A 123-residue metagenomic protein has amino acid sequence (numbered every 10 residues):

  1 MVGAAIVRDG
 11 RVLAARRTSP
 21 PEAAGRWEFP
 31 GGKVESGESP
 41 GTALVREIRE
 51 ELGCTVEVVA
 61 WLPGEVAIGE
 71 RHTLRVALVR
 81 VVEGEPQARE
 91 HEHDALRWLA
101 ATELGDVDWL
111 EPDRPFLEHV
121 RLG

Functional and structural regions predicted by a protein language model:
M1-L13, K33: Conserved N-terminal beta-strand and adjoining loop/helix that marks the start of the Nudix/MutT-like hydrolase domain
A4, L44, V76-V79: A structural signal for short, well-ordered beta-strand segments
P21-G25: A conserved beta-turn-beta hairpin within the catalytic core of GNAT-like acetyltransferases that forms part
F29-W61, A100: The catalytic Nudix box helix
T55-V56, G64-Q87, A95-E103, V120: Active-site-adjacent beta-strand/loop module that shapes the phosphate/pyrophosphate-binding cleft
P112-G123: Charged phosphate-binding loop/patch that engages nucleotide di/tri-phosphates or the phosphate backbone of nucleic
